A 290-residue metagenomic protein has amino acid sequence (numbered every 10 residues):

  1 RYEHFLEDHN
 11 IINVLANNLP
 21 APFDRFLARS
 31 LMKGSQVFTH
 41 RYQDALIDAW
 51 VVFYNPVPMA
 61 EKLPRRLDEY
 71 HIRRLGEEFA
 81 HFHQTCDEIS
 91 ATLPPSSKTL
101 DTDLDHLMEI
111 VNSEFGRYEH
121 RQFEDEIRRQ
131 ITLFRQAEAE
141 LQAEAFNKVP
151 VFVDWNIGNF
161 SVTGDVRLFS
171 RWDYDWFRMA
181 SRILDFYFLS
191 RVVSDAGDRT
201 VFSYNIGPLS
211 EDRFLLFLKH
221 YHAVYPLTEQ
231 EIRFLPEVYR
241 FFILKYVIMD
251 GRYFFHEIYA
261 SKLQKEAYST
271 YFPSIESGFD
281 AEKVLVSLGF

Functional and structural regions predicted by a protein language model:
R1-S90: ATP-binding pocket architecture of kinase catalytic cores
I47-R65, E109-R117, L244-Y259: A glycine-centered beta->alpha junction motif in the catalytic cores of kinase/phosphotransferase enzymes
A60-P64, S170-R171, D198-T200: Short small-residue beta-strand/loop micro-motif enriched in glycine and branched aliphatics
P64-F123, K148: A cross-family kinase active-site recognition segment
Y70, E229-Y239: All-alpha amphipathic helical-bundle segments outside canonical DNA-binding/catalytic cores that form hydrophobic
Q136-L184: Active-site acidic catalytic loop and adjacent metal/ATP-binding pocket of ATP-dependent phosphoryl transfer enzymes
L184-Y225, R240-I258: Active-site activation/catalytic loop segments of kinase-like enzymes and analogous catalytic loops in related
K245-F290: ATP/Mg2+ or Mg2+-diphosphate-binding catalytic cores that bind nucleotide phosphates or diphosphates via glycine-rich
